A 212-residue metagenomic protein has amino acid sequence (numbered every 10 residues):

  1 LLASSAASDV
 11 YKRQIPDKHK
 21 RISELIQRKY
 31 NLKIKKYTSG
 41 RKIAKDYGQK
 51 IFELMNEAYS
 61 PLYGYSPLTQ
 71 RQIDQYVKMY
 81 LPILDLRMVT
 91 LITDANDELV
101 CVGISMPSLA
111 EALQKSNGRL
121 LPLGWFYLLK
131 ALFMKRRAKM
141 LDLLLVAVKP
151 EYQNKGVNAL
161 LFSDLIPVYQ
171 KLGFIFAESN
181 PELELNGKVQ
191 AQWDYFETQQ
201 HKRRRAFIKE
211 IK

Functional and structural regions predicted by a protein language model:
L1-A7, Y11: Single conserved hydrophobic/aromatic residue that forms the stacking wall/gate of nucleotide- or nucleobase-binding
S4-S5, Q192-R203: Conserved acetyl-CoA-binding loop of GNAT-fold acetyltransferases
D9-I26, E197, R204-K212: C-terminal "cap" of GNAT-fold acetyltransferases
K18-K45: Conserved N-terminal entry element of GNAT/NAT acetyltransferase domains
Y37-A147: A conserved beta-strand-loop-helix scaffold within acyl/acetyltransferase catalytic domains
M140, L144-V148, Q153-P167: Conserved acetyl-CoA-binding loop-helix of GNAT-fold acetyltransferases
M140-L141, Y169-E182: Conserved GNAT acetyl-CoA-binding A-motif
V148-Q153, S179-V189: Conserved beta-strand-loop-alpha-helix junction that forms the acyl-donor binding cleft
